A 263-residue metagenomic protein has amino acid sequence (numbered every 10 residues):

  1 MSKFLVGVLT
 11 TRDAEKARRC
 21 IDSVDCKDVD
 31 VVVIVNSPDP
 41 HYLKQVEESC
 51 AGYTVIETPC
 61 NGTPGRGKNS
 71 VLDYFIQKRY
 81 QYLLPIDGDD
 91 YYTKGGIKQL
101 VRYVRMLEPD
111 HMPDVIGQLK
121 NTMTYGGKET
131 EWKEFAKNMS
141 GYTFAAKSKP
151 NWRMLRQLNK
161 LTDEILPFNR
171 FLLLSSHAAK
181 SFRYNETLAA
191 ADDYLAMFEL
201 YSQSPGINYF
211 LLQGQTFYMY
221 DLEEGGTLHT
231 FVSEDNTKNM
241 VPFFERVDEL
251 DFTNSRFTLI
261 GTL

Functional and structural regions predicted by a protein language model:
R12-C26: Short, well-formed alpha-helical segments that are part of the catalytic scaffolds of diverse glycosyltransferases
D25-E57: Acidic donor-binding segment of Leloir-type glycosyltransferases
P59-F75: Glycine-rich, basic loop-to-helix element that forms the pyrophosphate-binding segment of sugar-nucleotide handling
Y80-Y91: Short beta-strand-to-loop acidic/aromatic patch adjacent to the donor-nucleotide binding site
V115-W132: Short beta-strand-to-loop element that shapes/binds the nucleotide-sugar donor at the catalytic cleft/hinge
K149-L174: A recurrent flexible, glycine/aromatic-enriched loop bordering the glycosyltransferase active site that acts as
A190-A196: Acidic donor-binding loop at a coil-to-helix junction in glycosyltransferase catalytic cores that engages
L211-E234: Active-site donor/metal-binding and catalytic loop motifs of nucleotide-sugar-dependent glycosylation enzymes
